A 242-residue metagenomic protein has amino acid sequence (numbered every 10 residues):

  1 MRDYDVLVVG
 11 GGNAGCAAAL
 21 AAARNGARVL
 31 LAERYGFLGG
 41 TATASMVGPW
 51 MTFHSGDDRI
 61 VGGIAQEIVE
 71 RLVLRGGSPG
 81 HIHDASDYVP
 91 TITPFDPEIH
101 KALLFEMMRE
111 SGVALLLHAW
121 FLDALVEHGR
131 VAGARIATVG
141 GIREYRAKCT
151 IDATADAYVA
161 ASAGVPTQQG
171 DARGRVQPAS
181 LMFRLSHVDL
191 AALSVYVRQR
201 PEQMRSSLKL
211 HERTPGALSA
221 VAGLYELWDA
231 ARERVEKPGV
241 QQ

Functional and structural regions predicted by a protein language model:
M1-G12: Beta1/beta-strand and adjacent pyrophosphate-binding region of the FAD-binding site in flavoprotein oxidoreductases
R2-Y4, G140-C149: Core beta-strand elements of the Rossmann-like FAD/NAD(P) dinucleotide-binding domain in flavoenzyme oxidoreductases
V9, Y145-D156: Short hydrophobic core segments
G15: N-terminal Rossmann-fold NAD(P) dinucleotide-binding loop
A21, A27-R28, E33-D123, E127 (+1 more regions): Conserved N-terminal/central alpha/beta ligand/cofactor-binding core
L125-E144: Conserved beta-strand-loop-beta-strand element in the redox core of flavoprotein oxidoreductases
G129, T154, V176-S180: Short, solvent-exposed loop/turn segments at the edges of secondary structure
V159-Q242: Rossmann-like dinucleotide-binding core of oxidoreductases
